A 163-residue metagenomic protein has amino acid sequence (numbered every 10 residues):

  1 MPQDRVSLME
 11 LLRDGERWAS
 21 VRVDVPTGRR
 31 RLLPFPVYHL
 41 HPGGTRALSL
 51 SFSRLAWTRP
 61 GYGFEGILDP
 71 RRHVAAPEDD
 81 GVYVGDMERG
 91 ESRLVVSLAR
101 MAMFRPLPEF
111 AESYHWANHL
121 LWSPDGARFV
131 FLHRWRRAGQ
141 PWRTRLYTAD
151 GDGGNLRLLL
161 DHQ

Functional and structural regions predicted by a protein language model:
M1-R13, V37: Blade-loop segments of beta-propeller domains
Q3-D4, G44, S53, G126: Conserved loop/turn motif of beta-propeller repeat scaffolds
L12, L50-D79, L132-R143: Short, conserved, GDST-rich strand-edge loop motifs in beta-rich repeat architectures
S20-P26, P77-R89, T144-D152: Beta-propeller blade signature
S92-E112, H162-Q163: Surface-exposed loop and turn segments in beta-propeller and other repeat-based domains that flank or scaffold
E109-Q163: Beta-propeller domains
